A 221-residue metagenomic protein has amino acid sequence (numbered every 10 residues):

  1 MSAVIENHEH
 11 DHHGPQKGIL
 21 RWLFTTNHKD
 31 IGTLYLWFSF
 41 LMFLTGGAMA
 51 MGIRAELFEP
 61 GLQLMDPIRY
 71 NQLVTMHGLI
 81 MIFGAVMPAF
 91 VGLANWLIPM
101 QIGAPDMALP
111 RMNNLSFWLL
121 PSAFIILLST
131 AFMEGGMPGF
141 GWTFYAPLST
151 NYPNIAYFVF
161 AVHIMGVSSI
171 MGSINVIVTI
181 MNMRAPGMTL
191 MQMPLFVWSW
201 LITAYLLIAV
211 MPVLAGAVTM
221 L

Functional and structural regions predicted by a protein language model:
S2-L221: Membrane-embedded and interfacial regions of multi-pass energy-transducing membrane proteins
